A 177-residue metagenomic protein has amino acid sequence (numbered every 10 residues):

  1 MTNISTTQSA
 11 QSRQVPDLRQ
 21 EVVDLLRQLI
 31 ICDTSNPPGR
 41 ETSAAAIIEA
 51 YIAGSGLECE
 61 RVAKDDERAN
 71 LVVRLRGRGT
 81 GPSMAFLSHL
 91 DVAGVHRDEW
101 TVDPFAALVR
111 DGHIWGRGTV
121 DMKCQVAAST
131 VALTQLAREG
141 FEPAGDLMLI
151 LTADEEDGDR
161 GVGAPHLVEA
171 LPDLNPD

Functional and structural regions predicted by a protein language model:
N3-T119, Q135-A144: Acidic/His- and Gly-rich active-site-bordering loop/insert found across diverse amide/peptide-bond hydrolases
M122-D177: Acidic/histidine-rich catalytic neighborhood of metal-dependent amide-processing enzymes
